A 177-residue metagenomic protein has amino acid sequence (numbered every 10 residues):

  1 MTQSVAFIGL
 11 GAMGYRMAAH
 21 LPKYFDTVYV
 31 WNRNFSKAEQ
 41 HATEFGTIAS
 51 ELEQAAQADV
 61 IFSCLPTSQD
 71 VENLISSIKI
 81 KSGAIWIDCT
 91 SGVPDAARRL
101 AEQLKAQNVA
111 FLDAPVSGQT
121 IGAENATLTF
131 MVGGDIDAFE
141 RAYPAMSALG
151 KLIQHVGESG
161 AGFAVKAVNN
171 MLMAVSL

Functional and structural regions predicted by a protein language model:
M1-E51, V60-F62, T120: NAD(P)+-binding Rossmann beta1-loop-alpha1 motif at the extreme N-terminus of oxidoreductases
Q3, A84, L128: Nucleotide donor/acceptor-binding cores
T27, T47-I48, I85, A110 (+1 more regions): Conserved beta-strand segments of alpha/beta enzyme cores
E44-F45, S82, Q107, L149: Short, structured coil segments at secondary-structure junctions
L52, Q57-V109: Rossmann-fold NAD(P) dinucleotide-binding segment
L65, G92-M171: Rossmann-fold dinucleotide-binding core
M173-L177: Active-site-proximal alpha-helical scaffold in enzymes
